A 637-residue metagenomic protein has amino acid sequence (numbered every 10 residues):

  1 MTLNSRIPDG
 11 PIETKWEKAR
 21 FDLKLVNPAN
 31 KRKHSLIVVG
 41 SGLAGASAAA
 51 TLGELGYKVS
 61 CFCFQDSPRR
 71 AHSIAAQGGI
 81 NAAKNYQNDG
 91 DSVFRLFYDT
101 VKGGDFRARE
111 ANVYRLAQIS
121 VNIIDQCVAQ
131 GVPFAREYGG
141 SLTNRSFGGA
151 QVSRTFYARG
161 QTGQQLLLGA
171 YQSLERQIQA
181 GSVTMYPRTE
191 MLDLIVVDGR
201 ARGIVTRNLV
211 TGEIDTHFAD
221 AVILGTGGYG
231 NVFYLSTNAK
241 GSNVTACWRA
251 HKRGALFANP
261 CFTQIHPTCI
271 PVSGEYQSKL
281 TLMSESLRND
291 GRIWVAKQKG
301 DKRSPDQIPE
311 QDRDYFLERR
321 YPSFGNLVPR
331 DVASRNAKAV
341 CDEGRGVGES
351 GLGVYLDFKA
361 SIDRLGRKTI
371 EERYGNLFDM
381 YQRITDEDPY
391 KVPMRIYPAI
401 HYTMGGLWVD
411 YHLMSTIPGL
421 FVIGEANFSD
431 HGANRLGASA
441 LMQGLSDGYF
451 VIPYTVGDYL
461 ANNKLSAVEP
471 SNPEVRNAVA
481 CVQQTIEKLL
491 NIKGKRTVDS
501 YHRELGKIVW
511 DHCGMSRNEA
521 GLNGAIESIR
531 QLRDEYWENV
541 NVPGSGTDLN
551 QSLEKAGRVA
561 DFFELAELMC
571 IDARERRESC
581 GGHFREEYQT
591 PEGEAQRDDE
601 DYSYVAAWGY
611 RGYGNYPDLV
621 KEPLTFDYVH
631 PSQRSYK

Functional and structural regions predicted by a protein language model:
L23-V26, N30-S35, A48-T51, L55-Y57 (+10 more regions): Glycine- and aromatic-enriched mobile tails/lids
R32-H34, T211-A221, T416: Core beta-strand elements of the Rossmann-like FAD/NAD(P) dinucleotide-binding domain in flavoenzyme oxidoreductases
G40-L43: Glycine-rich Rossmann-fold phosphate-binding loop(s) that bind the pyrophosphate of adenine dinucleotide cofactors
K58-C63, N259: Short beta-strand "acidic-cap" motif of Rossmann-like dinucleotide-binding folds
D66-Y98, Q264-T268, E275-K279: Conserved N-terminal glycine-rich FAD pyrophosphate-binding loop of Rossmann-like flavoproteins
I123-E213, F218, C269-L280: Conserved redox-cofactor binding core of oxidoreductases
A221-Y276, L280, H431-Y454: Glycine-rich loop(s) and the adjacent beta-strand/alpha-helix scaffold that form part
R249, L256-R383, Y454-G457: An anion/pyrophosphate-binding glycine-rich loop and adjacent beta-alpha core in soluble alpha-beta enzymes
